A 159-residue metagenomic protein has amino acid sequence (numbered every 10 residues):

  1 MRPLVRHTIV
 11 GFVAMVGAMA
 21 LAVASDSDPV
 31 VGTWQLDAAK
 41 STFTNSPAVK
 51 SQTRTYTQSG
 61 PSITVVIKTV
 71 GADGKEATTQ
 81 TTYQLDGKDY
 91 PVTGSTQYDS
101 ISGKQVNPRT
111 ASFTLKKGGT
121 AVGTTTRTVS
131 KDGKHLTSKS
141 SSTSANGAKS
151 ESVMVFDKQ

Functional and structural regions predicted by a protein language model:
M1-F12: Bacterial N-terminal signal peptides that target proteins for export
V10-A20: Bacterial N-terminal signal peptides
V23-Q159: Hydrophobic small-molecule pocket/channel-lining residues, especially in calycin-type beta-barrels
